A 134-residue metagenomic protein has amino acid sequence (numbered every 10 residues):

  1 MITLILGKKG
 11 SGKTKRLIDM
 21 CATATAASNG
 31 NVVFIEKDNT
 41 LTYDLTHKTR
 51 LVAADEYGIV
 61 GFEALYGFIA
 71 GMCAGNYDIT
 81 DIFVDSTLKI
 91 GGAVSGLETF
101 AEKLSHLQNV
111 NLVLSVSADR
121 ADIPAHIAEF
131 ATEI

Functional and structural regions predicted by a protein language model:
M1-G71, I123-H126: Conserved P-loop
E56, C73-I134: Replace "adjacent to P-loop NTPase cores in ATP/GTP-dependent enzymes" with "adjacent to NTP-binding cores
